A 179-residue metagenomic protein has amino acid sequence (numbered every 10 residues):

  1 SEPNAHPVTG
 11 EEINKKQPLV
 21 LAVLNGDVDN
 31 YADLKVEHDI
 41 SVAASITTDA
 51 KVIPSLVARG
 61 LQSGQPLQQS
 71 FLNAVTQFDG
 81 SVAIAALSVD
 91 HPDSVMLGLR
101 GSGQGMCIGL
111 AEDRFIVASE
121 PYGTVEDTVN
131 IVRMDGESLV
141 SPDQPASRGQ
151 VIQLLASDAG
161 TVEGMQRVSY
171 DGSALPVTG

Functional and structural regions predicted by a protein language model:
S1-G179: Conserved short alpha-helical segments that host acidic/polar catalytic motifs at enzyme active sites
